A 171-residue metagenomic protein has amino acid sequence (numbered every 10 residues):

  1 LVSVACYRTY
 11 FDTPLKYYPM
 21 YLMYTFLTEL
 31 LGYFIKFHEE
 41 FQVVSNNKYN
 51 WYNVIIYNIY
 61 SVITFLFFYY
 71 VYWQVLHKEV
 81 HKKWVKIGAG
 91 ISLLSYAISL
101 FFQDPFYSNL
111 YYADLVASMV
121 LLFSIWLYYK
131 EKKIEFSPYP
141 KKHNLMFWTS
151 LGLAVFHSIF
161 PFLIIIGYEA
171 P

Functional and structural regions predicted by a protein language model:
L1-P171: Terminal, non-globular segments
